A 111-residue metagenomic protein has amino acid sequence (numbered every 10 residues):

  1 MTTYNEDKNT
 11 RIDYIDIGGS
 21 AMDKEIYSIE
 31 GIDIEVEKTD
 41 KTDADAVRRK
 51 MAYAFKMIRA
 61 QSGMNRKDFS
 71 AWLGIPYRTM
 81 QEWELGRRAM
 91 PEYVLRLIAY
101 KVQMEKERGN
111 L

Functional and structural regions predicted by a protein language model:
M1-R49, A99-Y100, M104-L111: N-terminal flexible/basic segments that precede or flank functional cores
Y4, R78-M80, L97: Glycine-centered signal
M51-F55, L73-P76, K101-Q103: Secretory-pathway ectodomains
A54-D68, L97: Short basic helix-loop element that most often maps to the first helix and adjoining turn of HTH DNA-binding modules
G63-Q81: Short alpha-helical DNA-recognition segment
R87-A99: Short, basic-rich loop-to-helix N-cap that marks the start of a DNA-contacting helix
